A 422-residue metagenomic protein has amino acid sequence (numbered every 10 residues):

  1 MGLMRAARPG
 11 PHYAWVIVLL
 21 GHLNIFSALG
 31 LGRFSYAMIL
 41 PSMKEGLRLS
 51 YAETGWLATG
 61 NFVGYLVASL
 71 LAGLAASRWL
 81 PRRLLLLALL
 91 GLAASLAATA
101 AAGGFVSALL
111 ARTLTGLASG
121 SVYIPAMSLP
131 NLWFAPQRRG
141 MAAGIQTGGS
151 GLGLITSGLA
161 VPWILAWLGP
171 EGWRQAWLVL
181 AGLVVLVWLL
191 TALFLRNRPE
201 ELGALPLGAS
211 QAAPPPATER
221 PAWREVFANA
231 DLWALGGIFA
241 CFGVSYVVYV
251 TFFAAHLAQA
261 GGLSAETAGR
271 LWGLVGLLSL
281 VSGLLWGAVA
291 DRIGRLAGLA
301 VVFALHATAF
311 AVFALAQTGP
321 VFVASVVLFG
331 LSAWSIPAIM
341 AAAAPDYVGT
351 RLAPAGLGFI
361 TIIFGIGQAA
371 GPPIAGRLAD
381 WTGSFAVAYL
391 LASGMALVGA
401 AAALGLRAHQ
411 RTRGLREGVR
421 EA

Functional and structural regions predicted by a protein language model:
Y36-L40, A230-V281: Extracytoplasmic gate region of multi-pass secondary transporters
R48, L80, A101-S107, A135 (+3 more regions): Helix-breaking motifs and short loop linkers at transmembrane-helix boundaries and internal kinks in secondary membrane
V67-V106, A290, L296: Conserved MFS/SLC helix-loop-helix module at the cytosolic interface between two early adjacent transmembrane helices
S95, V106-L114, P320-L328: Paired small-residue
A111-G149: Cytoplasmic helix-loop-helix junction between adjacent transmembrane helices in 12-TM secondary transporters
I145-P199: Helix-loop-helix hairpin linking two adjacent transmembrane segments in secondary transporters
G273-G283, A288-A343: C-terminal transmembrane helical hairpin of 12-TM major facilitator-type secondary transporters
V348-T382, A392: A late C-terminal transmembrane helix in Major Facilitator Superfamily
